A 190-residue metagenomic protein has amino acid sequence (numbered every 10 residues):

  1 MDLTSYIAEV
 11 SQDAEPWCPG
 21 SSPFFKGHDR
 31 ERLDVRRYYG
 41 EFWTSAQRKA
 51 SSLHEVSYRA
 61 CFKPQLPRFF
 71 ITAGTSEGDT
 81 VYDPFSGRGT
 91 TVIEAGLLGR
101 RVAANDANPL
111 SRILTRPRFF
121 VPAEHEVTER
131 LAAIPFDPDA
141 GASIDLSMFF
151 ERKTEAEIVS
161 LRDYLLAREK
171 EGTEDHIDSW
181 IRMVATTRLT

Functional and structural regions predicted by a protein language model:
M1-E77: S-adenosyl-L-methionine
V56, P84-F85, A104: Alpha-helix N-cap/helix-initiation motif
K63-L66, D83, N108: Hydrophobic alpha-helix-in-membranes signature
G78-G87: Conserved class I S-adenosyl-L-methionine
G89-I93: Glycine-rich SAM-binding Motif I of class I
L97, R101-T190: Class I S-adenosyl-L-methionine-dependent methyltransferase module
